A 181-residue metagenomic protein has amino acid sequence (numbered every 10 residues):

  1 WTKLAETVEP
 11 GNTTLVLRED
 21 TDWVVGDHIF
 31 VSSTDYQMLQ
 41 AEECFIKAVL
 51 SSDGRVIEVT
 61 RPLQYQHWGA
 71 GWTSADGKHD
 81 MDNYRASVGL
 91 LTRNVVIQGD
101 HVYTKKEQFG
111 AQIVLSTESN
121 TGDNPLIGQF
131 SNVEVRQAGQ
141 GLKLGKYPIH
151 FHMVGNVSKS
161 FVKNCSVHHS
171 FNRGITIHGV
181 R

Functional and structural regions predicted by a protein language model:
W1-R181: Beta-strand/loop edge motif enriched in small/polar residues
